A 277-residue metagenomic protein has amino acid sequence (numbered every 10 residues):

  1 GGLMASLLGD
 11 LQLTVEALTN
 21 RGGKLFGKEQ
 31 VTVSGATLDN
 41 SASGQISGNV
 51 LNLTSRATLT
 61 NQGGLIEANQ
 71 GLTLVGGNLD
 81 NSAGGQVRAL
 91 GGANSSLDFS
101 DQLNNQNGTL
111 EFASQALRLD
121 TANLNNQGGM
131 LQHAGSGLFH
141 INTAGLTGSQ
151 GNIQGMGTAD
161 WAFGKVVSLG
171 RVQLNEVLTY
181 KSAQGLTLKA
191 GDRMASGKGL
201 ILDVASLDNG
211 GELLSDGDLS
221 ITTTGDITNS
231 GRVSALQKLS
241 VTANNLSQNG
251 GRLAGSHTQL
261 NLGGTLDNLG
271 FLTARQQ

Functional and structural regions predicted by a protein language model:
G1-A5, N20-F26, N40-I46, T60-E67 (+10 more regions): Short, T/G/N/S-enriched strand-turn elements that build extracellular solenoid repeat scaffolds
G9-E16, E29-L38, N49-L59, Q70-L79 (+14 more regions): Well-ordered beta-strand segments characteristic of repetitive beta-sheet solenoids
